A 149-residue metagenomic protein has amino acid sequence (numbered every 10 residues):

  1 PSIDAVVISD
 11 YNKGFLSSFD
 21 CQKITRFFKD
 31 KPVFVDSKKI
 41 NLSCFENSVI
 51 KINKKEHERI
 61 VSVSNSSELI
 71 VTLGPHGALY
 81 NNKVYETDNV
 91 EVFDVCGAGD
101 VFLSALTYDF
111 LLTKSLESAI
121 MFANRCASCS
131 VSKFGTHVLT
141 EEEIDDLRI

Functional and structural regions predicted by a protein language model:
S2, S18-N47, R59-I149: Conserved phosphate-binding/catalytic region of the ribokinase-like
I3-F15: Short acidic, glycine-rich surface-loop motifs adjacent to enzyme active sites
Y11, K38-I40, K55: Short, ordered loop/turn segments at secondary-structure junctions
N47-K55: Non-cysteine beta-strand/loop elements that form the S-adenosyl-L-methionine
